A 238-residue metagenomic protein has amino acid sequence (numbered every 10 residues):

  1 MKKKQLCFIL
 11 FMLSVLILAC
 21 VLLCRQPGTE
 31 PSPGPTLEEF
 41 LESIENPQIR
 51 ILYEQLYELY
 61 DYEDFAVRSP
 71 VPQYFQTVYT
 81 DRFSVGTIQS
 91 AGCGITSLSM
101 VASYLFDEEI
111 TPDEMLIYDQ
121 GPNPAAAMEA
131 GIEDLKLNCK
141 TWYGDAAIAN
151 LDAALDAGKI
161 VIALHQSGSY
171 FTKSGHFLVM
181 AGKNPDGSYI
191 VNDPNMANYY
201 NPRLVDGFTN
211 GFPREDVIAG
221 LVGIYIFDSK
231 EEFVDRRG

Functional and structural regions predicted by a protein language model:
M1-K2: N-terminal Lys/Arg-rich, disordered targeting/topogenic segments
Q5-M12, L16-Q120: Active-site-adjacent structural segments surrounding the nucleophilic cysteine of cysteine proteases and isopeptidases
C20-E39, S97-R237: Conserved active-site-adjacent core of cysteine acyl-enzyme catalytic domains
